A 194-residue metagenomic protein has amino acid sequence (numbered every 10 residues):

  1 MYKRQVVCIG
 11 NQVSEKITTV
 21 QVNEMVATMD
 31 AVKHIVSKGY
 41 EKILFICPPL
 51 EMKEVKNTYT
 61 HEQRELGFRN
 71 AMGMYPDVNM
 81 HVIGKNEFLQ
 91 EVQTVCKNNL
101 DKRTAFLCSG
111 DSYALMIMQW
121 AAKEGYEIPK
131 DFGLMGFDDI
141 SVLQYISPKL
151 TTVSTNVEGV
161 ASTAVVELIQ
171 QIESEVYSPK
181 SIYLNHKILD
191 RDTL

Functional and structural regions predicted by a protein language model:
M1: Active-site loops and adjacent core secondary-structure elements that bind or stabilize anionic groups
R4-L194: Bacterial carbohydrate/catabolite-sensing allosteric modules
